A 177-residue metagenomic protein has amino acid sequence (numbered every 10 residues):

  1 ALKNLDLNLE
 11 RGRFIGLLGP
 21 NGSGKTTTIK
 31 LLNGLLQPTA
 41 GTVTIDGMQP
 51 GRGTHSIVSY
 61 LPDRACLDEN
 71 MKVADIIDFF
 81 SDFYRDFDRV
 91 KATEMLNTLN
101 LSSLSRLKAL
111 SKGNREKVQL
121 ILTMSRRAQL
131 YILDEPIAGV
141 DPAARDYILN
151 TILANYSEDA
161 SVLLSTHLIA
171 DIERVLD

Functional and structural regions predicted by a protein language model:
P20-G24: Walker A (P-loop) phosphate-binding loop of ABC-type ATPase nucleotide-binding domains
N33: Helix-to-loop junction immediately C-terminal to a conserved catalytic motif
A40-T54: Conserved ABC transporter NBD signature motif
D63-Q119, R126: ABC-family P-loop ATPase nucleotide-binding domains
Y131-E135, V140: Catalytic Walker B motif of ABC-type/P-loop ATPase nucleotide-binding domains
R145-E158: Helical segment within the ABC ATPase nucleotide-binding domain
